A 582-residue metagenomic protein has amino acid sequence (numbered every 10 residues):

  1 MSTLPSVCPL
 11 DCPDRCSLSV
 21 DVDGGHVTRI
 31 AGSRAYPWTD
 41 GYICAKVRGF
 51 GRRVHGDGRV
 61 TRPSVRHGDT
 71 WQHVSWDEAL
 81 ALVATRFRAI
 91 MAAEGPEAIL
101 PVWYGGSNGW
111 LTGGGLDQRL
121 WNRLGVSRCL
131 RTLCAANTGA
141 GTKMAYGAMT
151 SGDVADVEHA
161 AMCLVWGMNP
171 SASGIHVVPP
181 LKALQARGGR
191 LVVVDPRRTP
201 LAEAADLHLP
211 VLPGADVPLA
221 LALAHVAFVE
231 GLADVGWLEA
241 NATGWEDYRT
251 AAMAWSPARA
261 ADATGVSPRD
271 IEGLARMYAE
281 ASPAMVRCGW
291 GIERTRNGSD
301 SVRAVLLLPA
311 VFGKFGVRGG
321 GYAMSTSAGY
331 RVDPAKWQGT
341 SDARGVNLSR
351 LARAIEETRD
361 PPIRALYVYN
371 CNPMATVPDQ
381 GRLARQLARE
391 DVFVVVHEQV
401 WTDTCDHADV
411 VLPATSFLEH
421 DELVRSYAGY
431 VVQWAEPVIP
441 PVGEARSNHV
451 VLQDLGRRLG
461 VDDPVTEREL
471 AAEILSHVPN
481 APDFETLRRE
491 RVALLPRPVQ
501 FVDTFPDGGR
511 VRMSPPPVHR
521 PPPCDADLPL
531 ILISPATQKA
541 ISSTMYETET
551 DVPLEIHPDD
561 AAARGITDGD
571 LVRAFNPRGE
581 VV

Functional and structural regions predicted by a protein language model:
M1-E230, S267, Y369, R573 (+1 more regions): N-terminal export/assembly segments and adjacent metallocofactor-ligating motifs of anaerobic energy-metabolism
S2-P9, A98, H159-V165, N169-A204 (+4 more regions): A cross-kingdom feature strongest in bacterial/archaeal respiratory oxidoreductases
T28, D234-V235, I271, M285-V286 (+7 more regions): Acidic/polar loop patches that form or flank catalytic/metal-binding clefts of enzymes that bind anionic ligands
H67-H73, E230-P268, I439-P498, D570: N-terminal leader/propeptide and maturation segments of large enzyme subunits in energy/redox metabolism and hydrolases
L82, R86-I90, R119, R123 (+20 more regions): Generic, well-ordered alpha-helical scaffold segments in large soluble proteins
V102-G109, D262-V266, G289-R296, C371-P373: Conserved short loop/turn motifs at secondary-structure junctions
A279-D360: A glycine-rich, hydrophobic/aromatic-adjacent loop/helix-cap motif
W290-T295, P437-A445: A short glycine-threonine-serine/GTX helix/turn-capping micro-motif
